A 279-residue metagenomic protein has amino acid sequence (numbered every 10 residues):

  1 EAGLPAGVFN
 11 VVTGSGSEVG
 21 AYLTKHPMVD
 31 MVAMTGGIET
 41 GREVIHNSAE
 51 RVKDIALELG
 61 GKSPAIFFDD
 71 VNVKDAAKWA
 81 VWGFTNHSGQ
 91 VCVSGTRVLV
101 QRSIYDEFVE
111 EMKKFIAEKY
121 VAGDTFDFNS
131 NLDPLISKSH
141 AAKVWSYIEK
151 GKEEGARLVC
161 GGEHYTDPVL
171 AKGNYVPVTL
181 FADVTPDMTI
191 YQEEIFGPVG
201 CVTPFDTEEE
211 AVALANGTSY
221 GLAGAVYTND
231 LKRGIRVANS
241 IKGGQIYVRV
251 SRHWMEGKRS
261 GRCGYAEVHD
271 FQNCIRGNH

Functional and structural regions predicted by a protein language model:
E1-G20: PLP-dependent aminotransferase-like
V12-G14, T35, A225-Y227: Structural motif
G16-V19, G61, D206-E208: Short helix-initiation/N-cap motifs at beta->coil->alpha
S17-E18, E39-T40, E50, K232-R233: Short alpha-helical
G20-A21, A77, V212: Short hydrophobic/charged patches on amphipathic alpha-helices used for structural packing and interfaces
Y22-L23, K150, T189, E267: Well-formed, non-transmembrane alpha-helical positions, independent of function
K25-H26, M31, G37-T185, V248 (+1 more regions): ALDH superfamily catalytic-core signature
V29, I66, A171-H279: Conserved C-terminal structural/oligomerization subdomain of aldehyde/semialdehyde dehydrogenase
